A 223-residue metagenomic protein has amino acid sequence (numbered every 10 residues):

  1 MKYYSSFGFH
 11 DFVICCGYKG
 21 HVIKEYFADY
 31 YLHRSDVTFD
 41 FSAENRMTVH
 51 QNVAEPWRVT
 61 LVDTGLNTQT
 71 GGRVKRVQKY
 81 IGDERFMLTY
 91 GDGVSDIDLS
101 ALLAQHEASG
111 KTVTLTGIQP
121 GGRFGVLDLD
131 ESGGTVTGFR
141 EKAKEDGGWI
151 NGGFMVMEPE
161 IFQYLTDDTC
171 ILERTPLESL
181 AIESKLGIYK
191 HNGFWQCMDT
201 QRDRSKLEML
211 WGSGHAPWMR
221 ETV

Functional and structural regions predicted by a protein language model:
M1-Y90: Conserved N-terminal catalytic core of the sugar/cofactor nucleotidyltransferase
H10-F12, T112-V113, K185: Residues at the starts of beta-strands that form the adenosine-phosphate
V62, D130, R140: Residue-level detector of conserved, well-ordered beta-strand and adjacent loop positions that form binding/recognition
R85-M87, V94-E107, Q119-G122, T135-V223: Catalytic-core segments of class I nucleotidyltransferases/pyrophosphorylases that form NMP-activated intermediates
T116: Extracellular glycan-interaction surfaces
G125-L127: Residue-level detector of beta-strand structural context in well-folded domains
L129-T135: Short acidic-glycine loop/turn motifs at beta-strand connectors
